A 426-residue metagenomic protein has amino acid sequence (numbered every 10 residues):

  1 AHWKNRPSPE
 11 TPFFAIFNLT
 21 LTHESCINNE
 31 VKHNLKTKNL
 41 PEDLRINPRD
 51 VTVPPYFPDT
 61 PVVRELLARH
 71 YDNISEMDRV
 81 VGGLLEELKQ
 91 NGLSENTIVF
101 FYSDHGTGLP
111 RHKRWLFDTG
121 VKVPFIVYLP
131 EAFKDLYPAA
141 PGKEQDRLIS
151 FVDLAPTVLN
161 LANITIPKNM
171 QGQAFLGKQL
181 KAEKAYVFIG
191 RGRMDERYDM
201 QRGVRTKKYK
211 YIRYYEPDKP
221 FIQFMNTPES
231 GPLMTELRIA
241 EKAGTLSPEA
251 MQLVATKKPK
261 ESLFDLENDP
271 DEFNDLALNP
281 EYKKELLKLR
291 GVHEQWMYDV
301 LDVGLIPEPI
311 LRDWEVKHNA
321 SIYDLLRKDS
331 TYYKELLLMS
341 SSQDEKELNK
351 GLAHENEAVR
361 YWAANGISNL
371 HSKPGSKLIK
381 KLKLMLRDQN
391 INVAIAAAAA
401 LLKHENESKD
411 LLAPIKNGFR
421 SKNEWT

Functional and structural regions predicted by a protein language model:
K4-A155, L159-N169, D218-F221, M225-E261 (+2 more regions): Active-site-proximal cap/lid insertion segments
F17-L19, S150-L154, L159, R191-E196 (+3 more regions): Extended catalytic-interface subdomain
T20-H23, G106-G108, A132-F133, F175 (+5 more regions): Short, solvent-exposed loop/turn segments at secondary-structure junctions
C26-N28, Y198-Q201, Y215-E216, F221-M225 (+2 more regions): Short conserved micro-motifs at the rims of enzyme active sites and ligand-binding pockets
R114-D118, G177-L180, R202-G203: Short glycine-biased active-site loop of nucleotidyltransferases that positions the nucleotide triphosphate and helps
V123-F125, K184-Y186, R202, Y209 (+1 more regions): Small-molecule pocket liners
D135-A139, K143-Q145, V152, N163-Q173 (+3 more regions): Acidic/polar loop patches that form or flank catalytic/metal-binding clefts of enzymes that bind anionic ligands
T245-K260, N268, L276-W425: Long, internal low-complexity/basic segments
